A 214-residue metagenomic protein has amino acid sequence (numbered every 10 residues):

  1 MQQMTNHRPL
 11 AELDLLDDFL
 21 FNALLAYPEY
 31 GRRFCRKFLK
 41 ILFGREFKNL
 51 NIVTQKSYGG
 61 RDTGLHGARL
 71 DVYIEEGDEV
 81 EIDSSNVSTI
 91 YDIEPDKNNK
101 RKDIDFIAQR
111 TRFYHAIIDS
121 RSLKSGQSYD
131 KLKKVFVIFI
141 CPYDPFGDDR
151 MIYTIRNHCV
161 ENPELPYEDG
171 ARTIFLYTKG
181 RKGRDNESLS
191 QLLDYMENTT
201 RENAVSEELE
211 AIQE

Functional and structural regions predicted by a protein language model:
M1-Q213: Elongated, amphipathic alpha-helical interaction scaffolds
